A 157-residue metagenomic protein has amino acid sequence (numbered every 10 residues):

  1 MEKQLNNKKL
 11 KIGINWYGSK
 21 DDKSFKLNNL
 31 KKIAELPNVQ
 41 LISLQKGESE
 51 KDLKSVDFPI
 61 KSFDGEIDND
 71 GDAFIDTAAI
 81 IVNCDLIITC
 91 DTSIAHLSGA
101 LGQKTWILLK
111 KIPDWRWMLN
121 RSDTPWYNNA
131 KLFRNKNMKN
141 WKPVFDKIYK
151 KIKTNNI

Functional and structural regions predicted by a protein language model:
M1-I157: Catalytic machinery of carbohydrate-active enzymes, primarily nucleotide-sugar-dependent glycosyltransferases
